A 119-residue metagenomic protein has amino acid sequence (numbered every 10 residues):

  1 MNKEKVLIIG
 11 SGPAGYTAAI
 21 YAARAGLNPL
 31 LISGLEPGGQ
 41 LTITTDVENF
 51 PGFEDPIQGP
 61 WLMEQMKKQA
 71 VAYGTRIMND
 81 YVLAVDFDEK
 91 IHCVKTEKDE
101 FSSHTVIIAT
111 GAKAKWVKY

Functional and structural regions predicted by a protein language model:
M1-I9, A25, L30, I77-Y119: FAD-binding core/adjacent interface of flavoenzyme oxidoreductases
G12: Glycine-rich NAD(P) Rossmann-fold beta1-alpha1 loop
G15: N-terminal Rossmann-fold NAD(P) dinucleotide-binding loop
A22: Aromatic pocket-lining residues of Rossmann-like dinucleotide-binding sites
N28-G34, L41: Short beta-strand "acidic-cap" motif of Rossmann-like dinucleotide-binding folds
L35-P37, K113: Short glycine-enriched loops at secondary-structure junctions
T42-E100: N-terminal Rossmann-like dinucleotide/flavin-binding domain of flavoprotein oxidoreductases that bind FAD/FMN
